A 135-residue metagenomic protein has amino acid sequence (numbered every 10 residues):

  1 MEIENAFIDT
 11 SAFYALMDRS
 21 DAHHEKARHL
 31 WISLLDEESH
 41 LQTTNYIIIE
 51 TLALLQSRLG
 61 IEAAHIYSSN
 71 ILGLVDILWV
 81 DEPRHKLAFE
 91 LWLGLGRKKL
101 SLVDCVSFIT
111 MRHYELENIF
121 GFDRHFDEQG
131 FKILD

Functional and structural regions predicted by a protein language model:
M1-I3, F108, Y114-D135: Acidic, PIN/NYN-like endoribonuclease modules and their adjacent C-terminal/linker elements
M1-Q42, Q56-I66: Short, well-structured N-terminal submotif of metal-dependent ribonuclease cores
D9, E50, D104, D123: Acidic active-site catalytic centers that drive phospho-/nucleotidyl reactions and related ester hydrolyses
E37-L41, L74-D76, E115-E117: Short active-site oxyanion
T51, S69-I71, V75-E82, F89 (+2 more regions): Short acidic, glycine/proline-enriched helix-loop-strand junctions
A53-Q56, R112: Short glycine/serine- and small hydrophobic-enriched flexible loop segments
I77-E117: Active-site neighborhoods of divalent-metal-dependent phosphate/nucleic-acid chemistry enzymes
